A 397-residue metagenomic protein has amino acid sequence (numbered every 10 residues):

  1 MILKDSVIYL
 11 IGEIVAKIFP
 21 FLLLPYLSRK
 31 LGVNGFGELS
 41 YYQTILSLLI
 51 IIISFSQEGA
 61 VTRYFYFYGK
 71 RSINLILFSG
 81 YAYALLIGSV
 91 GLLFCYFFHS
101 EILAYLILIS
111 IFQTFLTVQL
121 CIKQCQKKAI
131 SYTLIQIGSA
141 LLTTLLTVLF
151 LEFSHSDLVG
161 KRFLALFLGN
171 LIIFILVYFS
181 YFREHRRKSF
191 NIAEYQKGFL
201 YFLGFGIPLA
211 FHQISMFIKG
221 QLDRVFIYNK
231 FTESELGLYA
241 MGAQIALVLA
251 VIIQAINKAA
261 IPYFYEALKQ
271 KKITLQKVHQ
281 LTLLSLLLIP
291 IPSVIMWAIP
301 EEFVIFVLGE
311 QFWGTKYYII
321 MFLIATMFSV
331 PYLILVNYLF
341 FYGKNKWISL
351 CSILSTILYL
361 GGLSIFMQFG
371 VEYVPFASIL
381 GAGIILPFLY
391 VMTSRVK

Functional and structural regions predicted by a protein language model:
K4-A16, Y41-E101, Q270-S293: Membrane-water interface segments that mark the loop-to-transmembrane alpha-helix transition
D5-P20, S139, T143, R162-H185 (+2 more regions): Transmembrane helical elements of multi-pass membrane transporters/channels
S6-I14, F78, I107-S110, K123-L149 (+5 more regions): Alpha-helical transmembrane segments of multi-pass membrane transporters/permeases
P20, L24-P25, I53-G69, A246-K271 (+1 more regions): Helix-loop junctions and terminal segments of transmembrane helices in multi-pass membrane transport/translocation
V33-G37, C95-I109, A298-M327: Interfacial segments at transmembrane-helix termini and the short loops linking adjacent helices
G37-S40, T44, E233-Q244, K316-I319: Small-residue hotspots at the loop-to-helix junctions and early N-terminal turns of transmembrane alpha-helices
Y81-F211, I324, P331-I334, L350-L354: Hydrophobic transmembrane helix module of multi-pass membrane transport proteins
F163-F174, I357, E372-Y390: Small-residue-rich transmembrane alpha-helices that serve as helix-helix interface/gating elements in multipass
